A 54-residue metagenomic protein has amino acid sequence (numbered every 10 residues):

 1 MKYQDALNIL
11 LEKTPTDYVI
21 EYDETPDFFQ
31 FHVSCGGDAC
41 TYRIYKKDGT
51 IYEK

Functional and structural regions predicted by a protein language model:
M1-V19: Short, non-transmembrane alpha-helical segments in secretory-pathway proteins
Y3, P15, S34-C35, K47: Intrinsically disordered, low-complexity segments enriched in small/polar residues
T16-E21, I51-E53: Short secondary-structure junctions
Y18-R43: Exposed beta-strand-loop-beta-strand "reactive/processing" segments of non-cytosolic proteins
A39-K54: A short, surface-exposed beta-strand/turn
